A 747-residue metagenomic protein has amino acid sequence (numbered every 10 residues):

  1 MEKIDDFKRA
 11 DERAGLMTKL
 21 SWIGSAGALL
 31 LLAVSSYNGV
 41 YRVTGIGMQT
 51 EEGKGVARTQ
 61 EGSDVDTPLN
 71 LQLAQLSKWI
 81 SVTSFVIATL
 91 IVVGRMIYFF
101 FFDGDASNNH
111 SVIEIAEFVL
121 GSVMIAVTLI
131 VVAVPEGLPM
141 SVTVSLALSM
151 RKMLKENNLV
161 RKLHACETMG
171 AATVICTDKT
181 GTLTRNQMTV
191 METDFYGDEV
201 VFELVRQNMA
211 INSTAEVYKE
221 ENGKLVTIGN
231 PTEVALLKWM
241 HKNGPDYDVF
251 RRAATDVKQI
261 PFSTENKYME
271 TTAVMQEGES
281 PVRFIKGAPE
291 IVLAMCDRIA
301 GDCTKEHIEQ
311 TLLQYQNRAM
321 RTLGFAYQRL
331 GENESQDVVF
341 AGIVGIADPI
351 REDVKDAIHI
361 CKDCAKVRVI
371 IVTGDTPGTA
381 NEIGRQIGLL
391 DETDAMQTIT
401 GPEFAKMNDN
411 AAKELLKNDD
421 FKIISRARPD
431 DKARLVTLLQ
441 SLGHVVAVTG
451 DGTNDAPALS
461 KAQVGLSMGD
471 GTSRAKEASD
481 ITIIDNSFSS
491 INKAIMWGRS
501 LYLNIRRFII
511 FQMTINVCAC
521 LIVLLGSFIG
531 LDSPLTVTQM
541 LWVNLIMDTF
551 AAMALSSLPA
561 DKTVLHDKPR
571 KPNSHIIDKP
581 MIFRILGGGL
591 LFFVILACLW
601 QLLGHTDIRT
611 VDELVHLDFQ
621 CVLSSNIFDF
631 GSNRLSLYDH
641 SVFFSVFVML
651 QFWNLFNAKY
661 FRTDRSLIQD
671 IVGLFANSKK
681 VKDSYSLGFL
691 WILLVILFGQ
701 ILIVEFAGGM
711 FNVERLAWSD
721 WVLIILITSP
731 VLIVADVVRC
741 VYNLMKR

Functional and structural regions predicted by a protein language model:
M1-I577, L590, F644, F652 (+1 more regions): Conserved cytosolic headpiece of P-type ATPases
I91, F593-I608: Transmembrane alpha-helix/helix-exit interface in multi-pass inner-membrane proteins
D105-F118, D607-S632: Membrane-interfacial helical/loop segments at transmembrane boundaries in membrane proteins
R584-L599, M649: Alpha-helical transmembrane segments of multi-pass integral membrane proteins
S632-Y638, R715-D720: Interfacial loop-to-helix junctions that mark the boundaries of transmembrane helices in multi-pass membrane
D639-V646: Structural signature of hydrophobic alpha-helical transmembrane segments
L655: Conserved acidic, metal-coordinating active-site core of Asp-based, Mg2+-dependent phosphoryl-transfer enzymes
